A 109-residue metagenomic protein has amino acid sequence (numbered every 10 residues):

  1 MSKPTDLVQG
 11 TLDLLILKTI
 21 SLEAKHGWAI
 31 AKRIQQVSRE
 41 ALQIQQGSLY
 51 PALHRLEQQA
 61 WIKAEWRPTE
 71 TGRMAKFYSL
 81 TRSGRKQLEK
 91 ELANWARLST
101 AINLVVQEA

Functional and structural regions predicted by a protein language model:
M1-V8, E91: Intrinsically disordered, low-complexity serine/threonine- and proline-rich regulatory segments
T5-S48: N-terminal helix-turn-helix DNA-binding core of bacterial DNA-binding proteins
L49-L56: Basic amphipathic alpha-helical segments that dock to polyanions
E57-M74, S79: Beta-hairpin "wing" of winged helix-turn-helix
L80-G84: Accessory beta->alpha helical hairpin/"wing" motif in late/C-terminal subdomains of nucleic-acid enzymes
K86-A109: Amphipathic alpha-helical dimerization/coiled-coil segments that flank or bridge DNA-binding/regulatory modules
